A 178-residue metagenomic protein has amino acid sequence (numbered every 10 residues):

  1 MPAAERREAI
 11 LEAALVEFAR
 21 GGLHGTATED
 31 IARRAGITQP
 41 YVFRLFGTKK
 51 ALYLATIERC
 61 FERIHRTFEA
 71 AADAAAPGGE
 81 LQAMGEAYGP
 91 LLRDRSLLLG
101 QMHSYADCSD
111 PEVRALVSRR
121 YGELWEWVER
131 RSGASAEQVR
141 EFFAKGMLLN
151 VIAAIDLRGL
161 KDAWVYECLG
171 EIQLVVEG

Functional and structural regions predicted by a protein language model:
R6-A9, A13, E17-A51: Helix-turn-helix
A9, G79, A83, A87 (+3 more regions): Amphipathic alpha-helical interaction segments
A13, E17-R20, T67-A71, G100 (+1 more regions): Solvent-exposed, amphipathic alpha-helical segments
L54-C60: Alpha-helical DNA-contacting segments of helix-turn-helix folds
A55, R66-R95: Hydrophobic alpha-helical connector segments
H65, E69, G85-E86, M102-Y105 (+2 more regions): Amphipathic alpha-helical segments within well-ordered protein domains
G89-P111: Amphipathic alpha-helical segments used for helix-helix packing
P111-E123, V128-G178: Hydrophobic/aromatic-rich alpha-helical bundle segments in the mid-to-C-terminal region
